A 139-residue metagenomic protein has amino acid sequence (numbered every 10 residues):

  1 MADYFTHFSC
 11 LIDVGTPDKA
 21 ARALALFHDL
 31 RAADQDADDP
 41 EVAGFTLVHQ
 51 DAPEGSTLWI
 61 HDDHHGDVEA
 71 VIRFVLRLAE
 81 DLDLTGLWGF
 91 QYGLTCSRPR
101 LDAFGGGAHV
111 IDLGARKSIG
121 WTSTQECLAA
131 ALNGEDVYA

Functional and structural regions predicted by a protein language model:
M1-L30: Short, extreme N-terminal segment that most often corresponds to the first beta-strand
F27-A139: Charged interaction segments
